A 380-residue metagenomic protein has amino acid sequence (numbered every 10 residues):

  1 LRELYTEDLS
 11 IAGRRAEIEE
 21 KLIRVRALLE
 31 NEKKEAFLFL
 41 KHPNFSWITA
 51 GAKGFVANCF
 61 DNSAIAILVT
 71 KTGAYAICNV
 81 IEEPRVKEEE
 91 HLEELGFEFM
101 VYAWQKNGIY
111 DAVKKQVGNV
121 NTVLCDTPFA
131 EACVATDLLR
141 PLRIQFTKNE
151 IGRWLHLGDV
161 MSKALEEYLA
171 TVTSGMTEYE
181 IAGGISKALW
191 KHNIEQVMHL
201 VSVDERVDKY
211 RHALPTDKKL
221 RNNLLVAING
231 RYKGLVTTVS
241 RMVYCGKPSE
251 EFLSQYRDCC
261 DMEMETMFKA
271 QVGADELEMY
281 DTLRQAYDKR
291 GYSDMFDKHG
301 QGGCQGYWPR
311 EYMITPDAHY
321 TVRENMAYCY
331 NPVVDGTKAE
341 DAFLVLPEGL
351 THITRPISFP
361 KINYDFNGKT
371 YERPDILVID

Functional and structural regions predicted by a protein language model:
L1-D380: Active-site neighborhoods and metal-handling regions in enzymes and metal-associated proteins
